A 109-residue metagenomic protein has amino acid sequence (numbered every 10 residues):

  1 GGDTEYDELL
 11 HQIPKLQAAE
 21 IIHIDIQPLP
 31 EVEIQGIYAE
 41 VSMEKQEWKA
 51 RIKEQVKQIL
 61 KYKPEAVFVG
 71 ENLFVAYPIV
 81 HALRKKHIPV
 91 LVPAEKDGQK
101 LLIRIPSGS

Functional and structural regions predicted by a protein language model:
G1-A66, P78-S109: Long, low-complexity, Lys/Arg-enriched
F68-G70: Hydrophobic alpha-helical membrane segments
N72-A76: Short, structured protein-protein interaction patches enriched in aromatics and acidic/basic residues, typified by
